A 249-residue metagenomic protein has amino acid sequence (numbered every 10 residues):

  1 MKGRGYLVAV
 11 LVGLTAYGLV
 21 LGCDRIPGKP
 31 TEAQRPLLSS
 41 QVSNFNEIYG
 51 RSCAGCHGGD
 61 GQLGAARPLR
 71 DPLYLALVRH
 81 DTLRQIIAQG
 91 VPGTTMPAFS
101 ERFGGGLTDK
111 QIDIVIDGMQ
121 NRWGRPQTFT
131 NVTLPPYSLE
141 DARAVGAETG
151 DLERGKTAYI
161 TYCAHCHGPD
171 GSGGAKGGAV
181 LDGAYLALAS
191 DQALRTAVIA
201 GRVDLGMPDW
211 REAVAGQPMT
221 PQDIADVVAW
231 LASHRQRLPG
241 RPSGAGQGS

Functional and structural regions predicted by a protein language model:
M1-S39, K110, I116, Q120-Q127 (+2 more regions): N-terminal export/targeting leaders of redox proteins
D24-E47, F129-A158, G244, G248-S249: Electrostatic cytochrome c docking/interface patches
R35, V42, N46, G58-A88 (+5 more regions): Gly/Gly-Pro-rich "capping" loops immediately C-terminal to redox-active cysteine motifs in periplasmic/lumenal
S39, S43, D81, K110 (+4 more regions): Generic alpha-helical secondary structure signal
F45, Y49-G59, V115, M119 (+2 more regions): The canonical Cys-X-X-Cys-His
I48, L73-V78, F103-T108, G146 (+2 more regions): Flexible gly/pro/ser-rich segments immediately N-terminal to CXXCH heme-c attachment motifs in exported/periplasmic
G64-D71, Q89-T133, G174-A179, A200-D226 (+1 more regions): Axial heme c-ligation environment in periplasmic c-type cytochrome domains
R79, L83-I87, T133-E153, A164-C166 (+7 more regions): Mature, folded catalytic cores of secreted/periplasmic enzymes
